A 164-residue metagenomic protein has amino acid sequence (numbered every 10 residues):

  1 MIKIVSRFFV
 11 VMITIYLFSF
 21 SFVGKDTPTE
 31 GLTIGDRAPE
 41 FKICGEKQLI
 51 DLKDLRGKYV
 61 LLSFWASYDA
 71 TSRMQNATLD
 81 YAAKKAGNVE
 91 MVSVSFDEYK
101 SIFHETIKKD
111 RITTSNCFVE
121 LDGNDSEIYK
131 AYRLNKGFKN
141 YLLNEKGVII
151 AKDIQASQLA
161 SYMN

Functional and structural regions predicted by a protein language model:
M1-T29: Bacterial Sec-dependent N-terminal signal peptides
V23-D51, Y162: N-terminal "domain-start" segment that seeds a small globular fold
G31, D51-K53, A70-Q75, K100-H104 (+3 more regions): Extended hydrophobic-aromatic, low-complexity segments
I50-R73, L79, V92: Short active-site neighborhood of thiol/selenol oxidoreductases, capturing the structured segment around
R56-V60, A86-E90, T113-T114, E145: Loop/turn elements at helix/coil->beta-strand transitions in domains of secreted/extracellular proteins
R73-D110, N124-Y129: Structural microenvironment flanking redox-active thiols in thiol-disulfide oxidoreductases
K108-E145: Short, internal strand/loop/helix patches that form the active-site neighborhood or redox-interaction surface
K136-N164: Thiol-/selenol-based redox modules, centered on thioredoxin-like and closely related oxidoreductase domains
